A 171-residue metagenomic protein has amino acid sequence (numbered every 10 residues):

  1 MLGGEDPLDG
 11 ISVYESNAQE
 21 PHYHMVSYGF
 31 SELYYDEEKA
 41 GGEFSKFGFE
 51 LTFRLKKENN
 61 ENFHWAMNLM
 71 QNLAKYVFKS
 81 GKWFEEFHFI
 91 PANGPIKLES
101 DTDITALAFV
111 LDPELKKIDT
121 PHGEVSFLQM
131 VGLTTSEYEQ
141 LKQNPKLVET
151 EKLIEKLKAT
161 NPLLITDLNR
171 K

Functional and structural regions predicted by a protein language model:
M1-K171: Acidic, proline/glycine-rich low-complexity IDRs
